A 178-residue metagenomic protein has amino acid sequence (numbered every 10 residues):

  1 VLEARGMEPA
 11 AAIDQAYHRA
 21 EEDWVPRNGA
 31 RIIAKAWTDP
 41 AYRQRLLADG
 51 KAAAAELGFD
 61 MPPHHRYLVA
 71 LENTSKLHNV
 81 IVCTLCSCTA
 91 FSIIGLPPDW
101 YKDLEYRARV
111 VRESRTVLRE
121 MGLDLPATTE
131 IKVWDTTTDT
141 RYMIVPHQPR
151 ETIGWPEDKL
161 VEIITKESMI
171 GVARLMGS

Functional and structural regions predicted by a protein language model:
V1-S178: Terminal, compositionally biased segments used for targeting/anchoring and flexible tails
